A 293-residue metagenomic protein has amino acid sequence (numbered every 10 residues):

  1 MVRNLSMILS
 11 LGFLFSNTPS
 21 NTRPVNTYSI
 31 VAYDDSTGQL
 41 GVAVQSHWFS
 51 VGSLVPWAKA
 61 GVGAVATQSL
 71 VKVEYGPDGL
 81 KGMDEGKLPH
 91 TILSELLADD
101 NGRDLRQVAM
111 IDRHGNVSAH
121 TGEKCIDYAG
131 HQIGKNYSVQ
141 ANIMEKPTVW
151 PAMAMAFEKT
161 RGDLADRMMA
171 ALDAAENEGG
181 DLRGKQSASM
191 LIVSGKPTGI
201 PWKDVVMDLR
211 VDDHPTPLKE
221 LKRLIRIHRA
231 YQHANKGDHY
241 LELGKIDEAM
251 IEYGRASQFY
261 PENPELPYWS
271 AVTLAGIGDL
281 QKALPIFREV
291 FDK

Functional and structural regions predicted by a protein language model:
R3, M7-R23: Bacterial Sec-dependent signal peptides at the C-terminal "C-region" and cleavage site
N17-R183, M190, D212-K245, G254 (+2 more regions): Alpha/propeptide regions of enzymes that mature by internal proteolysis
E242, G276-I277: Register position in tetratricopeptide repeats
F259, D292-K293: Structural marker of alpha-solenoid helical repeat scaffolds
Y268-W269: Conserved alpha-helical positions within TPR/SEL1-like repeat arrays
